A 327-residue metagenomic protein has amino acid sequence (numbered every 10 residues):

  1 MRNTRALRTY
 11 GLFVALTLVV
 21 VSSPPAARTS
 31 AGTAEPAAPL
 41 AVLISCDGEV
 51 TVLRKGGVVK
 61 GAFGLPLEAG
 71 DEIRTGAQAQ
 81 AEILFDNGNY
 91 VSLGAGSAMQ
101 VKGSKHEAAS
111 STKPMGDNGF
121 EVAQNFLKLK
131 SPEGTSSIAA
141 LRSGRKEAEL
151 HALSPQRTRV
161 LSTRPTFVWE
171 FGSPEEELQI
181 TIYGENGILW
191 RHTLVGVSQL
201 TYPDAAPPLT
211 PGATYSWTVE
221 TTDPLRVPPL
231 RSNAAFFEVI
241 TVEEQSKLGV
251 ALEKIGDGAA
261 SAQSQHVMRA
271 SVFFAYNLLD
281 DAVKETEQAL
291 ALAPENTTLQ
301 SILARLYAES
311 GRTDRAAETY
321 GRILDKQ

Functional and structural regions predicted by a protein language model:
G32-G57, R74-A81, D86-N89, A95-G134: Glycine- and acidic-residue-biased ligand/ion/polar-headgroup-sensing regions
I138-A260: Long, contiguous interaction/recruitment modules in multidomain scaffold/adaptor proteins
